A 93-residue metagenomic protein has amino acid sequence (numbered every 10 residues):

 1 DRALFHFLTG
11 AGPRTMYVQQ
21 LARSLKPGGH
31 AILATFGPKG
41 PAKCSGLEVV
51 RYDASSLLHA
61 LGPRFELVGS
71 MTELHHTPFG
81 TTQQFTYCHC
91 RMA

Functional and structural regions predicted by a protein language model:
D1-F5: A short beta-strand submotif of the Rossmann-like class I SAM-dependent methyltransferase core that lines
L8-A93: Class I (Rossmann-like) S-adenosyl-L-methionine-dependent methyltransferase catalytic domain, capturing the SAM-binding
